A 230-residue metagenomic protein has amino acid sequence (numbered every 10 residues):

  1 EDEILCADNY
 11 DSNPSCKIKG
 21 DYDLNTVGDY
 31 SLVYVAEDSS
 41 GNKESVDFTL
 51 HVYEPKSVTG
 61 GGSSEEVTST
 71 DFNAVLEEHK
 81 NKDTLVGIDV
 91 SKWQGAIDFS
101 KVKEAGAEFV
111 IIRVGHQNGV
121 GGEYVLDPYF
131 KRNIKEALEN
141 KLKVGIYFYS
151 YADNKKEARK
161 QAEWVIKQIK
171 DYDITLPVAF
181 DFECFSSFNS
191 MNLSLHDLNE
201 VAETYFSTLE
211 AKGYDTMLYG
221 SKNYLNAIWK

Functional and structural regions predicted by a protein language model:
E1-S12, S57: Solvent-exposed, low-complexity, repeat-rich "mucin-like" stalks and linkers
Y10-V52: Serine/threonine-rich, repeat-prone extracellular segments and beta-strand-based repeat modules of secreted/surface
H51-G61: Extracellular interdomain linker/stem segments of modular secreted and single-pass surface proteins
G60-K92: Functionally critical loop-and-helix segments that line ligand-binding/catalytic clefts of soluble enzyme domains
K80-F206, E210-K212: Substrate-binding cleft of extracellular glycoside hydrolase catalytic domains
E157-K160, Y224-K230: Glycine-rich, charge-decorated loop segments at or immediately adjacent to ligand/cofactor-binding or catalytic sites
L209-A227: Aromatic-lined carbohydrate-recognition surfaces of secreted/lumenal glycan-active proteins
